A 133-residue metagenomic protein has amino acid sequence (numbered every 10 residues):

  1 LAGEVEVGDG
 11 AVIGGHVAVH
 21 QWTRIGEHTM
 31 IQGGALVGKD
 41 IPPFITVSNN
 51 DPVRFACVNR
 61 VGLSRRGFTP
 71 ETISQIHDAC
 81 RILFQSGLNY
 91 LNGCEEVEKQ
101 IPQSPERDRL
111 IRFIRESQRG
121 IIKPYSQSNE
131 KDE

Functional and structural regions predicted by a protein language model:
L1-V53: Structural signal for interior beta-strand "rungs" in well-ordered beta-sheet cores of soluble enzyme domains
N50-E133: Terminal amphipathic alpha-helical/low-complexity segments used for targeting or macromolecular assembly
